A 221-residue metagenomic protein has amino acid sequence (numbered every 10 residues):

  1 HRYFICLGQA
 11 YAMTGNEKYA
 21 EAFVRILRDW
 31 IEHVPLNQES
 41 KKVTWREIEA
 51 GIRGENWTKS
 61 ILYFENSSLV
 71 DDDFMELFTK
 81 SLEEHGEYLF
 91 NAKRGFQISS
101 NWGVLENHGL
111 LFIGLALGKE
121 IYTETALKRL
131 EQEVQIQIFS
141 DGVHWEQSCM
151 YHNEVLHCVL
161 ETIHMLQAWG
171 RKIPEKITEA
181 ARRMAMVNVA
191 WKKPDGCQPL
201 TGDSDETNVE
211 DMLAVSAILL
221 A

Functional and structural regions predicted by a protein language model:
H1-M13, R25-H33, I48-Y63: Non-membrane alpha-helical segments in proteins
C6, M13, H33, Y63-V70 (+3 more regions): Alpha-solenoid helical repeat scaffolds
L27, G86, A185: Short amphipathic alpha-helical/adjacent loop interface patches that line ligand and macromolecule-binding sites
D29-W30, Q132-E133, V187: A short structural micro-motif
P35-M150, E154, L160-H164: Active-site lining segments of carbohydrate-active enzymes
M150-A221: Carbohydrate-active enzyme catalytic cores, enriched for enzymes that act on polyanionic acidic polysaccharides
